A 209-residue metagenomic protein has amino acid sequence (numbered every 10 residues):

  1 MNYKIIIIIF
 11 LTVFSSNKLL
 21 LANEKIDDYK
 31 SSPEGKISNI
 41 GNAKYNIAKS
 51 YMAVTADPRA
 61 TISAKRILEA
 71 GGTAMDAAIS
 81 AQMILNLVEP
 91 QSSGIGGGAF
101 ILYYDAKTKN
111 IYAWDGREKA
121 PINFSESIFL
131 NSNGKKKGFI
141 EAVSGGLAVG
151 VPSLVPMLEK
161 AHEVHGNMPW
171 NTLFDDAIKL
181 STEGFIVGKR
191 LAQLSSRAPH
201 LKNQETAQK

Functional and structural regions predicted by a protein language model:
M1-N2: N-terminal secretory signal peptides that target proteins for export/translocation
I5-V13: Sec-dependent N-terminal signal peptides
I9, L19-L20: Cleavable N-terminal signal peptides
S15-N17: N-terminal signal peptide c-region/cleavage motif recognized by signal peptidases
N23-I62, R66, A74-M75, I79-K209: Noncatalytic scaffold domains of N-terminal-nucleophile
